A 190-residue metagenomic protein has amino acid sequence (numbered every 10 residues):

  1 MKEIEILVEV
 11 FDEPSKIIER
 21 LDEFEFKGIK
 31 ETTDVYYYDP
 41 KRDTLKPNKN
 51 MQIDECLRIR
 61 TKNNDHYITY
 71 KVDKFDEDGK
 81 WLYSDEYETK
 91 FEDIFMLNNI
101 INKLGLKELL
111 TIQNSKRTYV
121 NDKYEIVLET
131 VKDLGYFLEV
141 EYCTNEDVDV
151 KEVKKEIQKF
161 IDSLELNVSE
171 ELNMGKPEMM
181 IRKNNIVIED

Functional and structural regions predicted by a protein language model:
M1, D133-Y136: Coil-to-beta-strand transition motifs
M1-K123, N167-D190: N-terminal strand-loop-strand beta-hairpin
K62, L134, E146-V148: C-terminal accessory/tail domains of diverse enzymes
E125-D133, C143-N145: An amphipathic alpha-helical core segment
E146-G175: Mixed-charge, glycine-accented linear interaction segment located at domain edges/termini
